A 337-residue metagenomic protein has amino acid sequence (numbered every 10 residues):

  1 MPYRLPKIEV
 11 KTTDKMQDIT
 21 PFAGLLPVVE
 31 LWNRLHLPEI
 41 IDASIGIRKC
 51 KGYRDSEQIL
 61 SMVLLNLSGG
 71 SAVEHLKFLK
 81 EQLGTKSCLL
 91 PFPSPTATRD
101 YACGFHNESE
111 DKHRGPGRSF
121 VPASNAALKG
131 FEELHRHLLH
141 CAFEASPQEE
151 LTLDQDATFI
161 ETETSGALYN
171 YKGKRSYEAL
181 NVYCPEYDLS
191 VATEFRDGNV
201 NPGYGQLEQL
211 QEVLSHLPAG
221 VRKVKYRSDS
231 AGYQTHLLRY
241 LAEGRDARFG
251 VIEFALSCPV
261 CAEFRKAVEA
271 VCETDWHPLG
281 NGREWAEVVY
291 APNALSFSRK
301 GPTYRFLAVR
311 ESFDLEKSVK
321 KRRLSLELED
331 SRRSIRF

Functional and structural regions predicted by a protein language model:
M1-K174, N181-N199, L207-A219, A247: Dynamic "connector" segments at or just before major functional cores
P2-P6, V10, G250-P259, E263-F337: An anionic, glycine-rich sequence signature occurring as long contiguous blocks
F78, K225, G232, F297-S298 (+1 more regions): Generic N-terminal leader/processing signal
G115-A126, H236-L238, E243-R245, N281-E287: A broadly tuned preference for mixed-charge, low-complexity surface segments
A167-Y169, R239-A242, E269-A270: Short, glycine/charged-enriched secondary-structure capping and boundary segments
V200-K266: Domain-level cores of phosphate- or acyl-group-handling catalytic modules
